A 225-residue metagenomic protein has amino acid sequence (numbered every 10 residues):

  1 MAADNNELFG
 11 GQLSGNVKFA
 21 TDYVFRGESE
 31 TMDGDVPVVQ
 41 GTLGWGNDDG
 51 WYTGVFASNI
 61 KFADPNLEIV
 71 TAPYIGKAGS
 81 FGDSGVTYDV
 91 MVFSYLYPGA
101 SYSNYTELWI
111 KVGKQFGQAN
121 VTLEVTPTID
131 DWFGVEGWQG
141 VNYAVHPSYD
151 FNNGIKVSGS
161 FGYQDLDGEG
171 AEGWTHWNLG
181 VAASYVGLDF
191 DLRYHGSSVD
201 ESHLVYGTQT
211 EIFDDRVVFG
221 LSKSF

Functional and structural regions predicted by a protein language model:
A2-K61: Short glycine/proline- and aromatic-enriched beta-strand/turn motifs that initiate or cap beta-hairpins
G11, D35-V39, L67-T71, V86 (+5 more regions): Residues that define the transmembrane beta-barrel architecture of outer-membrane proteins
L13, D49-V55, G82-V90, G117-L123 (+3 more regions): Repeated loop/turn-to-beta-strand initiation elements of outer-membrane beta-barrel proteins
F19-F25, A57-K61, G79, V92-P98 (+6 more regions): Transmembrane beta-strands of outer-membrane beta-barrel pores
T42-G44, Y74-G76, M91, W109-G113 (+3 more regions): Outer-membrane beta-barrel architecture
D48-D83, Y88-Y102: Surface-exposed loop and membrane-interface regions of Gram-negative outer-membrane beta-barrel proteins
S103-G168, Y194-G196: Detector for outer-membrane/organellar transmembrane beta-barrel domains, recognizing the amphipathic beta-strand
L179, A183-L188, Y194-G196, E211-F225: Outer-membrane beta-barrel "beta-signal"
